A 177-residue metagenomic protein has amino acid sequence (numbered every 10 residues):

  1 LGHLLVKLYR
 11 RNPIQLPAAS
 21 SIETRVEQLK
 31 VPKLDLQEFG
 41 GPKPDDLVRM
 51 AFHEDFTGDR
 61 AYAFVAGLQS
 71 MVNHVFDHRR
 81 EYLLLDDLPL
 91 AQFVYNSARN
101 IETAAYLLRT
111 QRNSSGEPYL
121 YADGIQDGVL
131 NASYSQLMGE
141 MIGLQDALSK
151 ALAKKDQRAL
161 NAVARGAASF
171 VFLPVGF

Functional and structural regions predicted by a protein language model:
L1-V65: N-terminal Sec/ER secretory leader and immediately downstream segment of secreted/extracellular precursors
P44-F177: Mature extracytoplasmic/lumenal regions of exported proteins
